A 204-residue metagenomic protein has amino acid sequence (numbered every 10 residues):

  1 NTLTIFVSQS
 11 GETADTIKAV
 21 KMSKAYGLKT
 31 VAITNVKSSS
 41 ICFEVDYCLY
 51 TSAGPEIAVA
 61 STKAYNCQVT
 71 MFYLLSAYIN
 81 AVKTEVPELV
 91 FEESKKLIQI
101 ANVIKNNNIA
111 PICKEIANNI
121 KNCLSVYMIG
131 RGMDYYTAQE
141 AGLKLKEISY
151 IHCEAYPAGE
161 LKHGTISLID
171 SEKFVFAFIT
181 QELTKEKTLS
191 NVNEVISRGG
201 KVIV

Functional and structural regions predicted by a protein language model:
N1-V204: A SIS-like phosphosugar-recognition module
